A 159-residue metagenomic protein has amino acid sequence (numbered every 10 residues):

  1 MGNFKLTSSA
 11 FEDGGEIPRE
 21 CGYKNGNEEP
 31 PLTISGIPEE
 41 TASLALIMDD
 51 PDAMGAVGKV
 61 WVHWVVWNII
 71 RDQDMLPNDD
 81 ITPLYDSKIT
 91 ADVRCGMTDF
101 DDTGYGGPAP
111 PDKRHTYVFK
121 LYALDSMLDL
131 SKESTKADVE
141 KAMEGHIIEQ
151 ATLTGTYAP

Functional and structural regions predicted by a protein language model:
M1-P159: N-terminus-centered regions that define maturation/targeting leaders and the start of the first functional domain
